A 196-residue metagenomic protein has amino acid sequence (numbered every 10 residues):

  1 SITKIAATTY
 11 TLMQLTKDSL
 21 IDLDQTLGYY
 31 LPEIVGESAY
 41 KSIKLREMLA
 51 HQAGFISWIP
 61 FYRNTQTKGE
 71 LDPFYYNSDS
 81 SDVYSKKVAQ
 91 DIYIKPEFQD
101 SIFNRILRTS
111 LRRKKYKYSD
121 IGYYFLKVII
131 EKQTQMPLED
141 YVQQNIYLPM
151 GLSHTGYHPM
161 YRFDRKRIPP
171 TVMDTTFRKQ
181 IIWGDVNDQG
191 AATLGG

Functional and structural regions predicted by a protein language model:
S1-D24, L126-E131: Active-site SXXK
A6, L27-G28, S81, T109: Generic signal for short, ordered secondary-structure residues within or immediately flanking folded domains
T11-T16, L31, L49-I56: Generic hydrophobic/packing signal
L23-S38, P149: Short, glycine/proline-biased beta-turn/loop segments that scaffold the active-site neighborhood
S38-G196: Short, surface-exposed loop or secondary-structure junction motifs that flank catalytic or metal-binding residues
